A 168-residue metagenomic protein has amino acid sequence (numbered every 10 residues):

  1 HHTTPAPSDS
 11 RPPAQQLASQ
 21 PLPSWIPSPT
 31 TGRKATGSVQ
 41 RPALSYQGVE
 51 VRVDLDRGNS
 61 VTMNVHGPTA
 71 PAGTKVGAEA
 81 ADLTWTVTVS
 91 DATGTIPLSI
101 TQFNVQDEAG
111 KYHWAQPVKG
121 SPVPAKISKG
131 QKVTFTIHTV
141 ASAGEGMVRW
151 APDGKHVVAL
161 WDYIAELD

Functional and structural regions predicted by a protein language model:
H1-T84, T88-D168: Conserved functional micro-motifs across diverse proteins
